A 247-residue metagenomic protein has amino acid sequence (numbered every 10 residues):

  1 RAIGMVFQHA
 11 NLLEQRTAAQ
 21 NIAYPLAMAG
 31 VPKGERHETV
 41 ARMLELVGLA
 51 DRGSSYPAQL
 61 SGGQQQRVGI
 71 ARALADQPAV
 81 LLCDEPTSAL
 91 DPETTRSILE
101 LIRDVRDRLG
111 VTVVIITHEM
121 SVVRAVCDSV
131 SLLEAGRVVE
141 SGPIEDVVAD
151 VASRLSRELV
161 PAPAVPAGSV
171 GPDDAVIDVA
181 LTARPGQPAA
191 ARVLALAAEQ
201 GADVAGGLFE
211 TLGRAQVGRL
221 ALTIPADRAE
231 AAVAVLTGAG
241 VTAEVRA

Functional and structural regions predicted by a protein language model:
R16-A23: Short coil-to-helix segment of the ABC ATPase nucleotide-binding domain corresponding to the Q-loop/switch region
A23, A27, G34-D51: Conserved ABC ATPase "signature" region
S55-A58, D76: Conserved signature/switch motifs of ABC ATPase nucleotide-binding domains
L81-D84: Catalytic Walker B motif of ABC-type/P-loop ATPase nucleotide-binding domains
P92-T94: Helix N-cap at the start of a conserved alpha-helix in ABC-type nucleotide-binding domains
V123-A125: A short, surface-exposed alpha-helical micro-motif characterized by mixed small hydrophobic and charged/polar residues
S141-G142, D150: ABC ATPase "signature
